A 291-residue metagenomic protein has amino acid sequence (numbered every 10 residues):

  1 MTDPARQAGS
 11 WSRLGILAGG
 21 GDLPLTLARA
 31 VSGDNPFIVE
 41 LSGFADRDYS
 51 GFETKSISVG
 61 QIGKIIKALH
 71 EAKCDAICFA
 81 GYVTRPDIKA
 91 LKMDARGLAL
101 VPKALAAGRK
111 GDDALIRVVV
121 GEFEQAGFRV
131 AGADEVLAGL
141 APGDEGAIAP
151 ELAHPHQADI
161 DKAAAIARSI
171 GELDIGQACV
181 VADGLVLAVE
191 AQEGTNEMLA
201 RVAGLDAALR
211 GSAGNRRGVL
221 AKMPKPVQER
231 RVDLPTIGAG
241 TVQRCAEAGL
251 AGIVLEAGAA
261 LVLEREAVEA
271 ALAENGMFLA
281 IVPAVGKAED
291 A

Functional and structural regions predicted by a protein language model:
T2, L17, P24-T26, G121-F128 (+2 more regions): Catalytic domains of riboflavin
T2-L41: N-terminal basic/disordered segments at the start of proteins
P4-S10, R47, H70-A72, E122 (+6 more regions): Solvent-exposed alpha-helices and their adjacent loops that cap or buttress functional pockets in soluble metabolic
I16-A18, I38-E40, I77-A80, D112 (+5 more regions): General beta-strand structural signal in soluble alpha/beta enzymes
L23-P24, D113, A133-V242: Conserved mixed alpha/beta catalytic, RNA-binding, or beta-rich assembly cores of soluble enzyme, regulatory
T26-A30, C78, R244, A267-V268: A short acidic, amphipathic alpha-helical/loop segment
S42-C74, K92-L100, A104, E197-A291: Feature captures the catalytic cores and cofactor-binding loops of soluble hydro-lyases/lyases that act on carboxylate
M93-H154: Hydrophobic alpha-helical segments and helix pairs
